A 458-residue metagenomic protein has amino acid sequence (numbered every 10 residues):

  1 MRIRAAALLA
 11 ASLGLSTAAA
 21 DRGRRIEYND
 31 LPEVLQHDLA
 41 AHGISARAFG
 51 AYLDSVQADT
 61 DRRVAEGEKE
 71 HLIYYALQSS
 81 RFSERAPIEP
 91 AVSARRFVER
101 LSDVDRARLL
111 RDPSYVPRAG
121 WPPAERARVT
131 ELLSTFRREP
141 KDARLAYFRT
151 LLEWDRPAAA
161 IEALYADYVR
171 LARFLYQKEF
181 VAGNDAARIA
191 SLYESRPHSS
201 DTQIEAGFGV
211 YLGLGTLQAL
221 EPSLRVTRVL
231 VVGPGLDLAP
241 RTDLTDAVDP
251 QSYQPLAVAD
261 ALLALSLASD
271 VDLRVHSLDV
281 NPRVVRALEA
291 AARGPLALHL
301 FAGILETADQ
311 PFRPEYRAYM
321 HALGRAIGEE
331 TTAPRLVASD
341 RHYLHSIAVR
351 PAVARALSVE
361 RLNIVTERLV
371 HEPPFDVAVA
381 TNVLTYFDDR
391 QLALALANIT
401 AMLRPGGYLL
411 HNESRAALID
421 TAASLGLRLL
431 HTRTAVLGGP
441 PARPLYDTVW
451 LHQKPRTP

Functional and structural regions predicted by a protein language model:
A11-R22: Bacterial Sec-dependent signal peptides at the C-terminal "C-region" and cleavage site
G23, E27-G183, G235-R361, V365: Class I S-adenosyl-L-methionine-dependent methyltransferase module
Y168-V226, L244-V248: Class I SAM-dependent methyltransferase Rossmann-like catalytic core, especially the SAM/SAH-binding loop
A302-A308, D420-L451: Conserved Class I S-adenosyl-L-methionine
T366-A378: A short acidic, Gly/Pro-enriched loop at the edge of an enzyme's catalytic core that lines a small-molecule cofactor
D376-R390: A short SAM/SAH-binding and catalytic strip from SAM-dependent methyltransferases
A393-P405: A short glycine-rich, Lys/Arg-flanked "PGG" loop and its adjoining helix->strand segment in the class I
P405-S414: Conserved beta-strand signature within the Rossmann-like core of class I S-adenosyl-L-methionine
